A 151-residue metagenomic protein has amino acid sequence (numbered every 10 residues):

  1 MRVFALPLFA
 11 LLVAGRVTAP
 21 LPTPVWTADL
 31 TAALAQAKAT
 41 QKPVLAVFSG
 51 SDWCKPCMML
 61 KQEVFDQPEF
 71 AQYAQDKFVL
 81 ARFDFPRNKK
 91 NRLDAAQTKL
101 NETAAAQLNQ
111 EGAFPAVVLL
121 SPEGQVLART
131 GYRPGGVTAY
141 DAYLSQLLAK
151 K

Functional and structural regions predicted by a protein language model:
M1-F4: Positively charged n-region of N-terminal signal peptides that target proteins for export
L8-P24: Bacterial Sec-dependent signal peptides at the C-terminal "C-region" and cleavage site
P24-T27, E63, E69-K99: Thiol-based oxidoreductase modules, predominantly thioredoxin-like and allied folds used for disulfide exchange
W26-V44, A74: A short beta-strand-turn-helix
T40-C54, L80: Short active-site neighborhood of thiol/selenol oxidoreductases, capturing the structured segment around
F48-S51, F83-P86, L120-P122, G131-Y132: Active-site-proximal beta-strand/loop segments in catalytic clefts of secreted hydrolases
S49-F65: Conserved redox-active cysteine motifs that mediate thiol-disulfide chemistry, especially di-cysteine Cys-X(1-2)-Cys
E63, Q107-K151: Non-catalytic, surface beta->alpha helical segment in thiol-disulfide oxidoreductase systems
